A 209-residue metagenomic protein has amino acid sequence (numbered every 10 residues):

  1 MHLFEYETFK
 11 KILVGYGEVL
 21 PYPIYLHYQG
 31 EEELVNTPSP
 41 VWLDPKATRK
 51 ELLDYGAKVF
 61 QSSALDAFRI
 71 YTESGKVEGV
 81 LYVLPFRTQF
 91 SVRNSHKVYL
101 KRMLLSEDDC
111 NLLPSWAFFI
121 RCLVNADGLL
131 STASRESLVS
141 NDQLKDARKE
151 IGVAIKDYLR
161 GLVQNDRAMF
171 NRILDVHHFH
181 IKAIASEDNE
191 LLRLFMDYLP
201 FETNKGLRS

Functional and structural regions predicted by a protein language model:
M1-S209: Conserved GHKL (Bergerat-fold) ATPase module
